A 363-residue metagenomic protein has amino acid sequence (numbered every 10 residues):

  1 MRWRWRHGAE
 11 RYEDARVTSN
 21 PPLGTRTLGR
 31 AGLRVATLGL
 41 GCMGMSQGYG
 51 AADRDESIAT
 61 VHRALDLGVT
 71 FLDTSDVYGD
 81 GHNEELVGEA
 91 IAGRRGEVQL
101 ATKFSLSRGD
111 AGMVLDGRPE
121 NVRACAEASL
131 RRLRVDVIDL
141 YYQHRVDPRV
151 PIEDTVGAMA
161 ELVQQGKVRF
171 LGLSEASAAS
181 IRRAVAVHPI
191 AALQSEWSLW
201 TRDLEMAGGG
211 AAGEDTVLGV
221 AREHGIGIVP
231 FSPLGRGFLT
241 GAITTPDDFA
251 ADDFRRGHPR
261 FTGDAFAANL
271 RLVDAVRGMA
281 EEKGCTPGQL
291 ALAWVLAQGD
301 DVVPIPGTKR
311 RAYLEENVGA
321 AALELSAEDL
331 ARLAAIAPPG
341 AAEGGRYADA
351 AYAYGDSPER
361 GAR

Functional and structural regions predicted by a protein language model:
R2-Q99, R360-R363: N-terminal binding-site loop/beta-alpha segment at the start of enzyme catalytic domains that lines or forms
G8, P22, V146, V150-I336 (+1 more regions): Beta/alpha (TIM)-barrel catalytic core signal, keyed to glycine-rich beta->alpha loops juxtaposed to Asp/Glu that bind
L40-C42, T74, L140-Q143, L173 (+2 more regions): Conserved beta-strand positions
G44-Y49, S107-M113, D203-L204, Y313-E316: A short acidic, helix-capping loop that chelates divalent metal ions and anchors anionic groups
A52-A64, G117-L133, S177-R182: Short, acidic/polar
A52-E56, H82, L86, M113-A124 (+3 more regions): Alpha-helix N-cap and loop-to-helix initiation/capping positions
R63, L67, R132-L133, G166 (+1 more regions): Structural motif
L130-P148: Active-site groove signature of glycoside hydrolases
